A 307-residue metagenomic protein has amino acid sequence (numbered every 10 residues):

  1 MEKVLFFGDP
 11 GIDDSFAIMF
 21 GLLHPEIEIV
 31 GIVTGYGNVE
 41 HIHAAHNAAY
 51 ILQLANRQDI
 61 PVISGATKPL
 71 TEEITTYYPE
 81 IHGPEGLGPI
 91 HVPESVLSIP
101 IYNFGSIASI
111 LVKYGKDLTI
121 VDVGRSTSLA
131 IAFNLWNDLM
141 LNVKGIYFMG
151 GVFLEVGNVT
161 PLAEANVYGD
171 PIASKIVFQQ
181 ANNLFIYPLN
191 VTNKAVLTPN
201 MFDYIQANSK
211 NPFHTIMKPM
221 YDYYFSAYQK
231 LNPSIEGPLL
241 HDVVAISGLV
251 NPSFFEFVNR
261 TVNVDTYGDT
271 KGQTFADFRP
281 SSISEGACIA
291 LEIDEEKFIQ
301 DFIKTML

Functional and structural regions predicted by a protein language model:
M1, F20-G21, E26-I29, Y168 (+2 more regions): Conformational coupling and interaction surfaces
M1-D9, V62-K68, G86-P89, S128-N134 (+3 more regions): Short, mixed-charge, low-aromatic patches
E2-Y50, H91-K194, P199: Active-site histidine-anchored catalytic micro-motif
L5, I29, N56-I60, I216: Generic alpha-helical hydrophobic packing signal
D14, H82-P84, S128, H241: Histidine-centered active-site/metal-ligand motif
A45-A49, Q53-K113, G286-E292, L307: Metal-dependent C-N hydrolase catalytic cores
V62, V177, I246: A residue-level signal for conserved active-site and pocket-lining positions in enzyme catalytic cores
T76-G83, T160-E164, F202-D203, R279-S281: Short, surface-exposed amphipathic charged segments that create phosphate/polyanion-binding patches used for binding
